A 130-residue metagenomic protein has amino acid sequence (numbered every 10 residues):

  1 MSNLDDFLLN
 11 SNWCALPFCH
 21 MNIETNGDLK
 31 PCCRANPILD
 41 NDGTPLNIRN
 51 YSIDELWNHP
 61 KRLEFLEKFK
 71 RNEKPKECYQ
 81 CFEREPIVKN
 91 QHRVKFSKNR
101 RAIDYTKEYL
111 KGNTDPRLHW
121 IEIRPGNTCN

Functional and structural regions predicted by a protein language model:
M1-S2, T114: Generic structural signal for short, solvent-exposed loop/turn connectors between secondary structure elements
S2-S97, W120: Accessory C-terminal segments flanking Radical SAM cores
R93-K107: Short cysteine/histidine-rich metal-coordination sites, predominantly Zn2+-binding motifs
T106-H119: Short Fe-S-cluster ligation motifs
P116-T128: Core AdoMet radical
